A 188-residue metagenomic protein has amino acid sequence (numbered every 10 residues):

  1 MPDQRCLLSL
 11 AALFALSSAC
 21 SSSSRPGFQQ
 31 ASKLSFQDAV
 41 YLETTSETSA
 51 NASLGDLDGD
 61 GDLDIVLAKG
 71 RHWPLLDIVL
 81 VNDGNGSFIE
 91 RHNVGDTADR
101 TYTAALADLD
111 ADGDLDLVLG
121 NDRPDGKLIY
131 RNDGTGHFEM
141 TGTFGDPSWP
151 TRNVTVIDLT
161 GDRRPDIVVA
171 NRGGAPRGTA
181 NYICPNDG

Functional and structural regions predicted by a protein language model:
M1-L8: Bacterial N-terminal signal peptides that target proteins for export
R25-E47, V81-D99, Y130-W149, C184-G188: Blade-edge motifs of beta-propeller repeat domains
L42-G59, I65-L67: Beta-strand-rich domains and repeat architectures in extracellular enzymes and scaffolds, especially beta-propellers
T48, L75, R100-Y102, P150 (+1 more regions): Beta-rich catalytic cores
A50-G59, V81, Y102-A111, R131 (+2 more regions): Beta-propeller blade termini
I65-G70, L117-N121, I167-R172: Hydrophobic beta-strand segments that make up the repeating blades of beta-propeller and related beta-repeat
G70-L75, D122-D125, G173-T179: Short, solvent-exposed loop/turn segments at conserved positions within beta-propeller repeat blades
